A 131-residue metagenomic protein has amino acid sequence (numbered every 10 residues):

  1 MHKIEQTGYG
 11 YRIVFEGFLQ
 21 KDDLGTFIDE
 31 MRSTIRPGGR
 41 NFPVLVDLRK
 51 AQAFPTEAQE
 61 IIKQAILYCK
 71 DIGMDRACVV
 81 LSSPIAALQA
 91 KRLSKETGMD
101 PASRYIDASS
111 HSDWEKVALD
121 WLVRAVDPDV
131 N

Functional and structural regions predicted by a protein language model:
M1-N131: Amphipathic, Lys/Arg-enriched alpha-helical "gate/interface" segment within cytosolic domains that mediates
